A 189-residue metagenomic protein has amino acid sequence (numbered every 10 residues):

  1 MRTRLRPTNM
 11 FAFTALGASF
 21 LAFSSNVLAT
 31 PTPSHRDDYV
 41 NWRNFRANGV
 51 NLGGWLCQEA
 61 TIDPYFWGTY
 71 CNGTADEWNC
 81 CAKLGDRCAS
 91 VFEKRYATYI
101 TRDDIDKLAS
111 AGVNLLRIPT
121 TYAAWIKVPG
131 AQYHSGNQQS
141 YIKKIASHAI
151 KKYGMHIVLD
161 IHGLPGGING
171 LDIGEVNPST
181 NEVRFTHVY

Functional and structural regions predicted by a protein language model:
M1-P31: Fungal secretory targeting signals
T8-M10, G17-F20, R36, A75 (+3 more regions): Generic intrinsically disordered, low-complexity segments enriched for polar/acidic and small residues
T14-A15, V40, A149: N-terminal hydrophobic alpha-helix used for membrane targeting or insertion
S19, V40, D106-L108: Generic marker of residues within folded, mature protein domains
V27-L56: N-terminal module-boundary/linker segments of secreted carbohydrate-active enzymes
F45-G49, G54-Y189: Active-site mouth of glycoside hydrolases
